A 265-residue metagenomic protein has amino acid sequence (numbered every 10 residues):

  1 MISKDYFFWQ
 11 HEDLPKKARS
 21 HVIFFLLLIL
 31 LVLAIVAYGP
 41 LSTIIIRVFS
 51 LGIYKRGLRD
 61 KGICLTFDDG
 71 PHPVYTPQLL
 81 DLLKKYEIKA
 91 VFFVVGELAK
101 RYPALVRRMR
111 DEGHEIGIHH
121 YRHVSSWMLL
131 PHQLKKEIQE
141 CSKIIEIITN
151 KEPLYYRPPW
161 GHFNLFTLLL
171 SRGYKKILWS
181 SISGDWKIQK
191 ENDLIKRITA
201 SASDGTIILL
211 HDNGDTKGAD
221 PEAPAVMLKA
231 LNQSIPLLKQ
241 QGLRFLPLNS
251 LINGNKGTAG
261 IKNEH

Functional and structural regions predicted by a protein language model:
M1-L65, H72-K85, N232-L237, Q241-H265: N-terminal pre-catalytic segment of deacetylase/amide-hydrolase enzymes
G39-S125, Q133, E137, I144 (+1 more regions): Active-site beta->alpha N-cap acidic-glycine motif
V48-G52, T76-P77, A99-D111, G161-T167 (+1 more regions): Alpha-helical scaffolding within the catalytic cores of extracellular/periplasmic polymer-degrading hydrolases
F67-D69, V94-G96, I118-H120, R157-W160 (+3 more regions): A cross-domain feature marking catalytic cores of carbohydrate-active enzymes and several ubiquitous metabolic/repair
L80-K89, F93, E115, P131-H162 (+3 more regions): CE4/NodB-like, metal-dependent polysaccharide N-deacetylase domain that modifies extracellular/periplasmic N-acetylated
R122-V124, S183, G214-K217: A short, flexible beta-alpha/helix-coil linker loop
H162, L168-S201, L243-G254: His/Asp/Glu-enriched short active-site or ligand-binding loop at hydrolase and phosphoryl-transfer sites
T216-A225: Short, flexible/disordered intra-domain loops and linkers
